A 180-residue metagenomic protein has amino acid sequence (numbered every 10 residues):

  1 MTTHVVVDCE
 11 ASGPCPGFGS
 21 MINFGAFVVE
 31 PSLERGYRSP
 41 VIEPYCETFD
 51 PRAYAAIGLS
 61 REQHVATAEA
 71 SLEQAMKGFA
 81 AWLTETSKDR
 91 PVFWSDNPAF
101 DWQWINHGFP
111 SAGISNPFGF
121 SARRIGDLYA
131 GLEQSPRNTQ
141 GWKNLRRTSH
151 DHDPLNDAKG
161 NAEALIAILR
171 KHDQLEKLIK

Functional and structural regions predicted by a protein language model:
M1-A99, T148: Conserved non-catalytic scaffold segment of RNase H-like nuclease domains
D8-E10, D101, R124, D157: Acidic active-site catalytic centers that drive phospho-/nucleotidyl reactions and related ester hydrolyses
G17, E34, T67, I105-N106 (+3 more regions): Hydrophobic alpha-helical membrane-insertion segments
I42-L59, A122-A162: Active-site-proximal helix-loop-helix substrate-binding element of RNase H-like nuclease domains
L83, A99-F120: Substrate-recognition/cap helix-loop segment adjacent to the acidic, metal-dependent catalytic center of Asp-based
E85-K88, S111-I114, R170, Q174: Secondary-structure boundary motif
V92-P98, Q103-W104, G108, N138-K180: Acidic, Mg2+-coordinating catalytic module of metal-dependent nucleases/exonucleases that use a two-metal-ion mechanism
